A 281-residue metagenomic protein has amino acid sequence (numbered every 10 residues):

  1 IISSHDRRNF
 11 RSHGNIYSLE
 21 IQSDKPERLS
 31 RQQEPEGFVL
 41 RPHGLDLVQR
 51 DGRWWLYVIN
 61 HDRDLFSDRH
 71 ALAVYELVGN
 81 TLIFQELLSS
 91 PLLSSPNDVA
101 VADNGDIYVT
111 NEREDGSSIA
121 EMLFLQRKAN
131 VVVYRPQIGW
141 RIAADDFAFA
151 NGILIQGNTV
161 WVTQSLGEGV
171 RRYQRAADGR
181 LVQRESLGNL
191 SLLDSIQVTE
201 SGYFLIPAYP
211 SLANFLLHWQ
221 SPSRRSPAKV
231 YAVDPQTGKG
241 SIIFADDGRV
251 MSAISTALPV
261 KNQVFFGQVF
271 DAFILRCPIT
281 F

Functional and structural regions predicted by a protein language model:
I1, W55-Y57, D106-Y108, V160-V162 (+2 more regions): Conserved beta-propeller blade signature
I2-S12, V58-F66, V109-R127, I206-R225: Short, conserved, GDST-rich strand-edge loop motifs in beta-rich repeat architectures
D6, R11-D62: Blade-loop segments of beta-propeller domains
S12-Y17, A71-A73, A129-V132, G169-R171 (+2 more regions): A short loop-to-beta-strand structural motif that recurs across blades of beta-propeller domains
K25-F38, I83-S89, I138-A144, V182-L187 (+1 more regions): A short beta-strand motif characteristic of beta-propeller blades
E34-Q49, S90-I107, R113-D115, R127-V131 (+4 more regions): Beta-rich, blade/repeat-based domains predominating in secreted/periplasmic proteins but also intracellular
N189-I242: Loop/turn-rich, solvent-exposed surfaces of beta-rich toroidal or solenoidal domains
A253-F281: Blade-level signature of beta-propeller repeat domains, shared across WD40, Kelch, NHL, RCC1 and BNR/Asp-box propellers
